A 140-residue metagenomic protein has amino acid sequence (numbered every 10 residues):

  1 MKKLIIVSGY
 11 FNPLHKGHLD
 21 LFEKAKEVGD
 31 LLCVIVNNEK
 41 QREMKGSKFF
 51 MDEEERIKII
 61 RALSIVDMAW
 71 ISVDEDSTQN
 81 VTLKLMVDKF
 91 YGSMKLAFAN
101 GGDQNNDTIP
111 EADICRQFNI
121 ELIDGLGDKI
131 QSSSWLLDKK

Functional and structural regions predicted by a protein language model:
M1-K140: Nucleotidyltransferase catalytic core that binds NTPs
